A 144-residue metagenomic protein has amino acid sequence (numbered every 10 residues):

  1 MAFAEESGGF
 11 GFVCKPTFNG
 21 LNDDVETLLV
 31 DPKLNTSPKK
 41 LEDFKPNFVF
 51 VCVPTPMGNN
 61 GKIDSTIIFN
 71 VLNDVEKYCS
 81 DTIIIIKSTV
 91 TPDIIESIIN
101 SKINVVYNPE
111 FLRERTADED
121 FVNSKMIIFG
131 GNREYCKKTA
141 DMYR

Functional and structural regions predicted by a protein language model:
M1-K45: NAD(P)+-binding Rossmann beta1-loop-alpha1 motif at the extreme N-terminus of oxidoreductases
D23-E26, I99-V106, R113, A117-R144: Internal alpha-helical scaffold of NAD(P)-dependent oxidoreductase catalytic cores
D31-N35, T91, R133: Short, polar loop motifs at secondary-structure junctions
L41-E42, E76, D118-D120: Short secondary-structure boundary/capping segments
D43-F48, C79-T82: Short acidic/histidine-rich motifs immediately flanking catalytic phosphotransfer sites in two-component signaling
P46-T55, N123: Gly-rich Lys/Arg/Thr-decorated short loops/hinges at beta-loop-alpha junctions or inter-strand turns that position
F50-P54, K87-S88, G130: Short, well-ordered coil/turn residues at beta-beta hairpins and beta-strand->alpha-helix junctions within
P56-T116: Rossmann-like NAD(P)(H) cofactor-binding subdomain of soluble oxidoreductases
